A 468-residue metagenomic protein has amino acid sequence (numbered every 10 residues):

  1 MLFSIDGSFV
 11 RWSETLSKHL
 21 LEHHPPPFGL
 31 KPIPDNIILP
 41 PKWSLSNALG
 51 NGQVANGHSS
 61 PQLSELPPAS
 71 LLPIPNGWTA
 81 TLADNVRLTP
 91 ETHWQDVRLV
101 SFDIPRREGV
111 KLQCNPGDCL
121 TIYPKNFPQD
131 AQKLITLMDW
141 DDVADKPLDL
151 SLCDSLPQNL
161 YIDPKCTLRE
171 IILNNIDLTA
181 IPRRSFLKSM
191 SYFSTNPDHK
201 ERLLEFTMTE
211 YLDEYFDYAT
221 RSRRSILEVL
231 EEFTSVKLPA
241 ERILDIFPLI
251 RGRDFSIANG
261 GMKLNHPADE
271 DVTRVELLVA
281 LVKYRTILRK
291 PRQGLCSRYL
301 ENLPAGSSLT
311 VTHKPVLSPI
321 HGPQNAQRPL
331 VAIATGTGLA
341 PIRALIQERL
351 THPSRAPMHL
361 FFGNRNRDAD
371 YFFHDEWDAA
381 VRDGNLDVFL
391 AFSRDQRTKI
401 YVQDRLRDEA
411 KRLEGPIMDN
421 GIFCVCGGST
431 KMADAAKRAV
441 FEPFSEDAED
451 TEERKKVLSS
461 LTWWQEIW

Functional and structural regions predicted by a protein language model:
M1-W468: FNR-like FAD-binding dehydrogenase module
